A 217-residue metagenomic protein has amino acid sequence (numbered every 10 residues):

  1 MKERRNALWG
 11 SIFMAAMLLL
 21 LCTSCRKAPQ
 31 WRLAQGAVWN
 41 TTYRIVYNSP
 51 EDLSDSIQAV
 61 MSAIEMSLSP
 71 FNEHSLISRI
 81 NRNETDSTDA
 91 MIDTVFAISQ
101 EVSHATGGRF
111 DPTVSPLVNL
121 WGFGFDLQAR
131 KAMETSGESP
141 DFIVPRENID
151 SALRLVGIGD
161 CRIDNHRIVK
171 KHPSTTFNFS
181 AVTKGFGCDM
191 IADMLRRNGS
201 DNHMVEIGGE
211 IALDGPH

Functional and structural regions predicted by a protein language model:
M1-R5: N-terminal secretory signal peptides that target proteins for export/translocation
A7, M14, L21-T183, D193-R196 (+1 more regions): A contiguous, well-ordered beta/alpha segment that forms the leading edge of an enzyme domain
G187: Short active-site segment of divalent metal-dependent hydrolases/proteases that encodes the spacing between
M190: Penicillin-binding protein/beta-lactamase superfamily catalytic region
I207: Active-/binding-site microenvironments in catalytic and ligand-binding cores
E210-P216: Beta-rich nucleic-acid/ligand-interaction surfaces
